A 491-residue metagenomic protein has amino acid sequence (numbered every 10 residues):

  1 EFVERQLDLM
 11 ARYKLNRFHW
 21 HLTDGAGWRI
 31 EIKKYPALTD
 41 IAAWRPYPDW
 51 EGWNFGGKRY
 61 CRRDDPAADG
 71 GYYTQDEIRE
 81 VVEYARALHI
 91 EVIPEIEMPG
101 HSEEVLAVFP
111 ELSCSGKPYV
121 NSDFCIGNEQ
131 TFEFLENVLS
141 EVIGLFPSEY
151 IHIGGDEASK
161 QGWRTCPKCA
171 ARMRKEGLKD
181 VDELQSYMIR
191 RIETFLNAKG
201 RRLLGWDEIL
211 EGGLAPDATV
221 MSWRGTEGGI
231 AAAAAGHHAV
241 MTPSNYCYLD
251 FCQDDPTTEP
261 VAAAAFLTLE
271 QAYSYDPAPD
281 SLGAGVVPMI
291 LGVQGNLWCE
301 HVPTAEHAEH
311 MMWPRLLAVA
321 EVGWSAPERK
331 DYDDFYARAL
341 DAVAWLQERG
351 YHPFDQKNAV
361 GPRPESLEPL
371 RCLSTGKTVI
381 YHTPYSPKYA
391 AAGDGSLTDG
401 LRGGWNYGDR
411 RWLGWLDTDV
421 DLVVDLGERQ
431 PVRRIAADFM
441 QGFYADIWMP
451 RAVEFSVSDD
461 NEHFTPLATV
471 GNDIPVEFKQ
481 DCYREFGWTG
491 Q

Functional and structural regions predicted by a protein language model:
F2-R201: Substrate-binding cleft of carbohydrate-active enzyme catalytic domains
G25-E31, P99-V105, H152, A158-W163 (+6 more regions): Flexible loop/turn segments at secondary-structure boundaries
E80, H89, F132-Y150, A171-H382: Substrate-binding groove of N-acetylhexosamine-processing glycoside hydrolases
I290, Q430-V432, P450, Y483: Core-facing hydrophobic residues within beta-strands of well-ordered domains
P362-R429, M440-M449, T469-Q480: Disordered, acidic Ser/Thr/Pro-rich linker "stalks" and the adjacent N-terminal cap of the next globular domain
V453-F455: Short beta-strand elements bearing conserved aromatic residues within extracellular beta-rich modules
T489-Q491: Noncatalytic modules at the cell exterior or secretory-pathway interfaces, chiefly beta-strand-rich lectin/adhesion
